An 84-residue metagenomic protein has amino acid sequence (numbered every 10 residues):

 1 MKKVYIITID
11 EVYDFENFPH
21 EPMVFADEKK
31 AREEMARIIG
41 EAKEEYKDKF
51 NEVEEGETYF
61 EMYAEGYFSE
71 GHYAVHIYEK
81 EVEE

Functional and structural regions predicted by a protein language model:
M1-E21: Short aromatic-glycine-(Arg/Gly/Cys) micro-motifs in beta-strand/loop hairpins
K3-V4, K30-A31, E81: N-terminal cationic leader/targeting segments used for protein routing and processing
T8-E11, A26, E79-E81: Residue-level signal for short segments within beta-strands and strand-turn junctions of well-structured beta-sheet
N17-E33: A short, exposed loop/beta-hairpin motif centered on an aromatic-Gly-Thr core
I38-E84: Short, mixed-charge low-complexity intrinsically disordered segments
